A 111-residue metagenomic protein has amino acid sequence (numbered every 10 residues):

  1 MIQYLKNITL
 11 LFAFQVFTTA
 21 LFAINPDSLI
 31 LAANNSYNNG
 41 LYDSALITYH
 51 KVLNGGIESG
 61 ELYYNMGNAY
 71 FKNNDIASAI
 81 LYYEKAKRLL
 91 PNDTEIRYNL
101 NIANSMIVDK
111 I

Functional and structural regions predicted by a protein language model:
N25-D27, D43, G60-E61, T94: Helix-start (N-cap) detector for alpha-helical repeat units in TPR-like alpha-solenoids, especially tetratricopeptide
